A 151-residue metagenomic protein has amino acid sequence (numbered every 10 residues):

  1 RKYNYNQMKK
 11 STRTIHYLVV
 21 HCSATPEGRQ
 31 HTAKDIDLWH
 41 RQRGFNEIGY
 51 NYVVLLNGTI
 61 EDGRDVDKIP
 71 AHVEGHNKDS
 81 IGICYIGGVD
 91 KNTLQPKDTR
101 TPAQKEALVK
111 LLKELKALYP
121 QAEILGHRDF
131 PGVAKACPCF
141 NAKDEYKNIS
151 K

Functional and structural regions predicted by a protein language model:
R1-V19, S23, L56-I60, D65-V66 (+2 more regions): Basic/polar, cationic surfaces and motifs that engage anionic cell-wall and phosphate/carboxylate ligands
G28-T32: Short, conserved charged micro-motifs
A33-H40: Short Gly/aromatic-enriched secondary-structure transition segments
R41-G44, K116: N-terminal cationic-hydrophobic initiation segments that often serve targeting/anchoring roles
Q42-R43, H72-E74: Short Gly/Pro-enriched turn/cap motifs at secondary-structure boundaries
I69: Surface-exposed loop and adjacent secondary-structure segments within mature catalytic domains
